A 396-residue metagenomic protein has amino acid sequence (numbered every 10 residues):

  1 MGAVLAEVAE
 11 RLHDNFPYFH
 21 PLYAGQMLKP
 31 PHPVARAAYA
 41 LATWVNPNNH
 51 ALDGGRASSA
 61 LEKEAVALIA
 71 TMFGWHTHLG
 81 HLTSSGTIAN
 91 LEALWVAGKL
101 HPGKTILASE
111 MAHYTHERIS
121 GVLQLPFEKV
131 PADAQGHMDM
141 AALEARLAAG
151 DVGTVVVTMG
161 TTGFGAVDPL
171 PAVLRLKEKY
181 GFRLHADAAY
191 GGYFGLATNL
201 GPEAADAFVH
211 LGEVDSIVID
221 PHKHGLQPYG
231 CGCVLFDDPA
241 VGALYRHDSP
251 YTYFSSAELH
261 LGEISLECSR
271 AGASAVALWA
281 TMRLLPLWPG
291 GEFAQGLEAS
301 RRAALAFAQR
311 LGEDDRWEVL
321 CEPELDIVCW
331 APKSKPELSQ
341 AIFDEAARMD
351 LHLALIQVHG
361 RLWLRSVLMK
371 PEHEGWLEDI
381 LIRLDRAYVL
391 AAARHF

Functional and structural regions predicted by a protein language model:
M1-H76, E345, D350-L353, L364 (+1 more regions): N-terminal entrance/gating region of PLP-dependent enzymes' catalytic architecture
N46-D53, H76-H81, F127-V130, V152-M159 (+4 more regions): Glycine- and acidic
I69-E92: Short loop-beta-helix segment that forms the pyridoxal 5′-phosphate
L82, E318-P323, A354-V358: Short beta-strand
S85-A243, H395-F396: Conserved PLP-enzyme active-site core in the AAT-like
R175, Y180, V358-F396: PLP-dependent enzyme catalytic core of the Aspartate aminotransferase-like
L200-D315: Active-site C-terminal subdomain of aminotransferase-like
R316-E345: Conserved PLP-binding catalytic core of the aspartate aminotransferase-like
